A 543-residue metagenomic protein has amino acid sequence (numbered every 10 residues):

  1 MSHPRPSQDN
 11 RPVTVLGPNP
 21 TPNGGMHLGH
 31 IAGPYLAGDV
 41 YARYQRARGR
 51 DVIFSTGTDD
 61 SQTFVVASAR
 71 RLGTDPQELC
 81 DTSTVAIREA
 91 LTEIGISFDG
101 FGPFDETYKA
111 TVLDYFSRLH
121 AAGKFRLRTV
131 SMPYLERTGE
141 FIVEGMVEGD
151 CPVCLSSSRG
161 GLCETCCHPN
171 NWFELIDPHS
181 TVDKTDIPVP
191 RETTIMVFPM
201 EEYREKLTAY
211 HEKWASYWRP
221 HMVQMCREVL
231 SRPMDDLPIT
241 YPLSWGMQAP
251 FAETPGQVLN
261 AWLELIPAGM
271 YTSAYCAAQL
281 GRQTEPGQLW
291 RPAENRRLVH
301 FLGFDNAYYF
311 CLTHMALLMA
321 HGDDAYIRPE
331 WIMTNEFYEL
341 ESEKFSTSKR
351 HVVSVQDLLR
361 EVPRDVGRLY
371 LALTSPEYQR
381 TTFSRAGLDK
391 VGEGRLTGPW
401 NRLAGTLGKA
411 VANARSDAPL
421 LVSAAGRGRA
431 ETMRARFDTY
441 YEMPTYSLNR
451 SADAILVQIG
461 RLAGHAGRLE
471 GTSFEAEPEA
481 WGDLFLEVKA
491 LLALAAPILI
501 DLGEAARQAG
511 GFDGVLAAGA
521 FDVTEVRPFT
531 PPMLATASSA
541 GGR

Functional and structural regions predicted by a protein language model:
M1-P12, R128-R137, M146-C167, S180-V182 (+2 more regions): Basic, alpha-helical terminal appendages of large translation-related enzymes
S2-A37, A42-A47, S55-T56, A110 (+2 more regions): Structured secondary-structure scaffolds
S2-L207, A505: N-terminal, positively charged nucleic-acid-binding surface of large information/translation enzymes
P34, G392, L396-P399, L403 (+4 more regions): Amphipathic alpha-helix face/heptad-repeat signature
T63-A69, G95-I96, Y378-A386, G467-E470: A short small-residue
S83-T84, V112, F116, A430-F437 (+2 more regions): Short amphipathic alpha-helical coiled-coil/interface segments
E148-S156, F345, F383-R395, T432-R450: Extended, non-catalytic structural segments that build the interaction scaffolds of large macromolecular assemblies
V411-R415, Y440-P444, L462-S473: Secondary-structure edge/capping motif, primarily at the C-terminal ends of alpha-helices and the immediately following
